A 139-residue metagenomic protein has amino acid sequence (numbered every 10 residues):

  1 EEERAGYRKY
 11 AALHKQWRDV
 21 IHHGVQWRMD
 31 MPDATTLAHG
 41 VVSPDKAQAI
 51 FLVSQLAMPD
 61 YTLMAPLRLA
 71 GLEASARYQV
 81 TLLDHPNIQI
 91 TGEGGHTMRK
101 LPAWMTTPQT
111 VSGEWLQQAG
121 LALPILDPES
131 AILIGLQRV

Functional and structural regions predicted by a protein language model:
E1-H14, Q26: Aromatic/acidic polysaccharide-binding cleft in carbohydrate-active enzymes
K9-Q16, G40-V42, G95-M98: A broad, low-specificity signal for short, low-complexity segments enriched in glycine/proline and polar/charged
Y10, M29-D30, H39, S112: Feature captures the RNA virus RNA-dependent RNA polymerase
A11-H22, A76: Alpha-helix capping/termination and helix-coil
I21-M31: Short coil/turn segments at secondary-structure boundaries
M31-A74: Carbohydrate-binding surface patches
A57-V139: C-terminal beta-sandwich/jelly-roll accessory domains of carbohydrate-active enzymes
